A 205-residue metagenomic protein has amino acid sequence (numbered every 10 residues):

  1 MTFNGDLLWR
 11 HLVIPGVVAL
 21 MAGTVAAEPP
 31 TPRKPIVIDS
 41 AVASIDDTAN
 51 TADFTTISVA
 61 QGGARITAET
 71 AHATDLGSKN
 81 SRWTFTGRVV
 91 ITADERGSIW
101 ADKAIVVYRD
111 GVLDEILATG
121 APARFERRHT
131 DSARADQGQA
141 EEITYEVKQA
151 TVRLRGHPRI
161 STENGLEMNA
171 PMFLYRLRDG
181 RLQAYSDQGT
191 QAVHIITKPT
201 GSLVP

Functional and structural regions predicted by a protein language model:
M1-P205: Mature-chain termini and adjacent capping regions
